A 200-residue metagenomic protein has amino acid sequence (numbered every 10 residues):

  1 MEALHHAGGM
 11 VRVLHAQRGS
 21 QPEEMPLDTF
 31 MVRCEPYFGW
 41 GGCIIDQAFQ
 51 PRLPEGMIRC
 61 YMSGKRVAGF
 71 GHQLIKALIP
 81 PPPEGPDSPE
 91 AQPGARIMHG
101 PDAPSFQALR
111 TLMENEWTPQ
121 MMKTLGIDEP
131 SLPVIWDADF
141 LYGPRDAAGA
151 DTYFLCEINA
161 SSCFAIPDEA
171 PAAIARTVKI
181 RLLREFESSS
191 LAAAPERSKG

Functional and structural regions predicted by a protein language model:
E2-D128, L141-P144, D151-F154: Phosphate-binding site of ATP-dependent enzymes
G126-D137, L141-G200: C-terminal active-site "lid" helix and adjoining low-complexity regulatory extension at the edge of ATP-using catalytic
